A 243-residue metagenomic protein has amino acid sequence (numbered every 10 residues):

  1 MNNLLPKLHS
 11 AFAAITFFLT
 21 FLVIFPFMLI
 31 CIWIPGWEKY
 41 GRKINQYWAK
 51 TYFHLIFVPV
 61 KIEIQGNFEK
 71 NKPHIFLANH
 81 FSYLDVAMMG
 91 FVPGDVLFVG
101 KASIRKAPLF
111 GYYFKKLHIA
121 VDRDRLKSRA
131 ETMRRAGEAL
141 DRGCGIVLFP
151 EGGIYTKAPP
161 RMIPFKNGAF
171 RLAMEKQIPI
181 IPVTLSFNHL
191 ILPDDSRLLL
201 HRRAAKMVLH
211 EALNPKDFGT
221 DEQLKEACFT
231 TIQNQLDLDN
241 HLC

Functional and structural regions predicted by a protein language model:
M1-W33, K39, K43, N67-E69 (+2 more regions): Membrane-interfacial terminal anchoring regions of lipid-handling membrane enzymes
L4, E131-C243: Non-catalytic C-terminal accessory region of glycerolipid acyltransferases and related lyso-lipid remodeling enzymes
F25-K43, Y47, H54-F57, K70-L126: Catalytic core of membrane glycerolipid acyltransferases/transacylases, capturing the structured, soluble-facing
I56-E63, R129-A130, H189-L192: Short gly/ser/thr-rich secondary-structure transition/capping motifs
I62, F76, F98, M207-L209: Generic preference for hydrophobic
I62, I119-D122, P215: Short acidic-hydrophobic, aromatic-tinged amphipathic segments that line or gate anion-handling sites
G66-K70, L199-L200: A short beta-turn/loop motif at secondary-structure boundaries
